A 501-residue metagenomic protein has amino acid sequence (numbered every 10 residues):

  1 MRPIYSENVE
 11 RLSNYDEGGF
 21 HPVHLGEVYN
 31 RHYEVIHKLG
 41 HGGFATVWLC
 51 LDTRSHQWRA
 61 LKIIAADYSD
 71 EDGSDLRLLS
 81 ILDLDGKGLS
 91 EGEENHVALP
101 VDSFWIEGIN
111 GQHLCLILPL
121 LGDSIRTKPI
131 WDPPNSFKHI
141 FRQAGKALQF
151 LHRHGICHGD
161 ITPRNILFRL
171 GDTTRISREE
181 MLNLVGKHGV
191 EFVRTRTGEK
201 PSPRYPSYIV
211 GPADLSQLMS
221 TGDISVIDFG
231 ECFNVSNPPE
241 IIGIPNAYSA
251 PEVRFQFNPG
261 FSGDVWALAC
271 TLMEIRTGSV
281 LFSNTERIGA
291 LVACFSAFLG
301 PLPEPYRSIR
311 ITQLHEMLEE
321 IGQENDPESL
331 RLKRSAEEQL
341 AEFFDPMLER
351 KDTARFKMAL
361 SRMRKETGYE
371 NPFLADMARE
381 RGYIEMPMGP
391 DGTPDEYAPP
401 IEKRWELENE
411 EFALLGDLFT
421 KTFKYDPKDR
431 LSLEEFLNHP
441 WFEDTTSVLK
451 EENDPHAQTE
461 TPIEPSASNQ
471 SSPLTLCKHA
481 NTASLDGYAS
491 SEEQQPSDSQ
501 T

Functional and structural regions predicted by a protein language model:
M1-T501: Intrinsically disordered, low-complexity regulatory segments of kinases
